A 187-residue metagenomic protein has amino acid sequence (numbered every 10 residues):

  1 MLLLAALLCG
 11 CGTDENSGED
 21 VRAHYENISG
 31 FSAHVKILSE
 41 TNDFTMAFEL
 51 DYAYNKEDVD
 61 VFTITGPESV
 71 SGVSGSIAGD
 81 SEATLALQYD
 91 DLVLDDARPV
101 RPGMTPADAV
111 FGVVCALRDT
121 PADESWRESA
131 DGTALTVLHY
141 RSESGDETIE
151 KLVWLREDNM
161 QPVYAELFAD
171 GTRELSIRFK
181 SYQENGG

Functional and structural regions predicted by a protein language model:
M1-L4: Sec-dependent signal peptide recognition, specifically the positively charged N-region followed immediately by
A6-K56, S69, G186: N-terminal leader/targeting segments and the immediate start of mature chains
A23-H24, L50-N55, G75-S76, D123-D131 (+1 more regions): Short, exposed beta-strand/loop patches in secreted or surface proteins that constitute
F31-I37, F44-Y54, D58-I64, V73 (+4 more regions): One face of beta-strands
D43-T45, E57, E68-V70, Y89-L92 (+2 more regions): Glycine-centered tight beta-turn/hairpin loop motif at sheet-sheet or coil-to-beta transitions
Y54-G112: An acidic-aromatic
T63, E124-G187: Gly/Pro-enriched, hydrophobic low-complexity segments that function as extracytoplasmic propeptides/linkers
R98-V137, T148-I149: C-terminal low-complexity, charged extensions that often adopt amphipathic alpha-helices
